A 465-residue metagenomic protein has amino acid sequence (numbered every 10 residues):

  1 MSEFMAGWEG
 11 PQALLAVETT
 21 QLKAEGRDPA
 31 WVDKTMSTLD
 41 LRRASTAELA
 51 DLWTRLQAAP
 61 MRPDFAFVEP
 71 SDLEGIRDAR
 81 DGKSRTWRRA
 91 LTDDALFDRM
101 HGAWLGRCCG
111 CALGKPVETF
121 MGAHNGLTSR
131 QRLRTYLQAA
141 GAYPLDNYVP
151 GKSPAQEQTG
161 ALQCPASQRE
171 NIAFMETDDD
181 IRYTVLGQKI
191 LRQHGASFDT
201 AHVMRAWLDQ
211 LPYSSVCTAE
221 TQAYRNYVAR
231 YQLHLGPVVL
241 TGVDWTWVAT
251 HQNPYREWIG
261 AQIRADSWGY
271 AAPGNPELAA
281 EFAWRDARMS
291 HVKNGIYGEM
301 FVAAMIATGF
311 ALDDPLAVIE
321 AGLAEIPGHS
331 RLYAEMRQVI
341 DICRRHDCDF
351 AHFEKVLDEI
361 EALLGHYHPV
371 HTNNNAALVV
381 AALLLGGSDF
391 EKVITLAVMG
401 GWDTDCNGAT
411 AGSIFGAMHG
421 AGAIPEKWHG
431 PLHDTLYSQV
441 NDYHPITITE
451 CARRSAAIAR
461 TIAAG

Functional and structural regions predicted by a protein language model:
M1-R62: Long, charge-dense tracts
R43-D94: Long amphipathic alpha-helical scaffold segments
R55, R99, A103, R107-K115 (+14 more regions): Generic, well-ordered alpha-helical scaffold segments in large soluble proteins
I76-C109, L113-R182: An N-terminal structural lobe/cap that precedes and organizes the functional/catalytic core across diverse proteins
D78-D93, Y224-G295, A303-G401: Accessory "access/gating" subregions that flank catalytic or transport cores
C109-K115, F120-P144, H291-A307, A311 (+1 more regions): Catalytic phosphate/nucleotide-handling subdomain of diverse soluble enzymes
G160-E176, L191, L240, I448-G465: C-terminal domain-closing interface element
S167-V203, W207-V216, Y227: Aromatic-rich carbohydrate-recognition surfaces in CAZymes
